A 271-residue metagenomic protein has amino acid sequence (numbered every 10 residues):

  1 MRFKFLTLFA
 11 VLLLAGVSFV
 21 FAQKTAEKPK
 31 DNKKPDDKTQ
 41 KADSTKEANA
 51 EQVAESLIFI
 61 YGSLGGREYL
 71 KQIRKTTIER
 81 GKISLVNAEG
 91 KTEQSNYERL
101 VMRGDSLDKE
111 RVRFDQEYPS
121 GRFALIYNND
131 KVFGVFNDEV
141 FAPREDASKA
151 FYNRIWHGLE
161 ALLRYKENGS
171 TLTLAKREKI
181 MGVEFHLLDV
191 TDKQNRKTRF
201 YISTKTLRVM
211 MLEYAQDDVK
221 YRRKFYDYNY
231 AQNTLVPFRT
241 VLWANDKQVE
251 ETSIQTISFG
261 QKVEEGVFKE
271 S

Functional and structural regions predicted by a protein language model:
M1-Q23: N-terminal export/membrane-targeting signals
F19-F59: Sec-dependent signal peptide cleavage junction
A22, V183-E270: Gly/Pro-enriched, hydrophobic low-complexity segments that function as extracytoplasmic propeptides/linkers
K41, T45-Q52, F59-G62, K131-R196 (+1 more regions): Flexible, processing/modification-adjacent segments and terminal tails in exported/periplasmic/extracellular proteins
S44-K46, E55, F59-V140: N-terminal mature ectodomain segment of secretory-pathway/periplasmic proteins
E79, V112-F114, V132, L172 (+3 more regions): Well-ordered beta-strand positions enriched in small/hydrophobic/aromatic, beta-favoring residues
Q94-Y97, L125-N129, F141-K149, I202 (+2 more regions): Short amphipathic beta-strand/extended segments with alternating polar/hydrophobic composition
R99, T171-L174, R223: Generic structural motif
